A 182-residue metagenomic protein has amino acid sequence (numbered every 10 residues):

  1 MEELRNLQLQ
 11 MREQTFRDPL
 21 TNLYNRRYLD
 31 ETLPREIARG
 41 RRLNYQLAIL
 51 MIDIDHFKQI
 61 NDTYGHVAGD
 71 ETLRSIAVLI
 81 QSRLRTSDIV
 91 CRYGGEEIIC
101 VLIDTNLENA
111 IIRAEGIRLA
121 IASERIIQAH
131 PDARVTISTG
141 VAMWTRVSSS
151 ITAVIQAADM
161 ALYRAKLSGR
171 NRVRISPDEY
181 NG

Functional and structural regions predicted by a protein language model:
M1-P19, R27-R39, D88-I89, C100-V101: Signal-transducing coiled-coil linker helices
R12-E31, I52-H66, R74: Conserved nucleotide-binding and Mg2+-coordinating catalytic segments in signaling enzymes
D30-Y64, I80, C91: Active-site-proximal structural segments of metal-dependent nucleotidyl cyclase/transferase enzymes
T32, A68-I89, E97: Active-site-proximal alpha-helical element of nucleotidyl cyclase-like catalytic domains and analogous helices
D62, L102-T105, A122, W144-T145 (+1 more regions): Residue-level recognition of strand-loop junctions within catalytic nucleotide-signaling folds
A77-Q81, N109-I127, A157-D159: Alpha-helical scaffold within the catalytic cores of cyclic-nucleotide enzymes
I89-R92, A133: A short pre-motif secondary-structure segment
I111, E115, W144-G182: Catalytic-core segments of nucleotide cyclases and related cyclic-nucleotide turnover enzymes
